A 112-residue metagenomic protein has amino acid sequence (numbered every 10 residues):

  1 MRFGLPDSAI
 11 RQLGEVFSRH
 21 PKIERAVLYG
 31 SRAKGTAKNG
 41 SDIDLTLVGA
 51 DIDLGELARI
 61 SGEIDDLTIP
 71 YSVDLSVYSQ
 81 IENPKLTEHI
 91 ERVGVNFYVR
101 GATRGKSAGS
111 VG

Functional and structural regions predicted by a protein language model:
M1-R25, K34-N39, A50-G112: Catalytic core of pol beta-like nucleotidyltransferases
Y29-S31: Glycine-rich beta-strand-to-loop/alpha-helix junction loops that act as flexible
D44-L47: Short beta-strand->loop micro-motif that forms the acidic, two-metal-ion catalytic signature in nucleotide-processing
